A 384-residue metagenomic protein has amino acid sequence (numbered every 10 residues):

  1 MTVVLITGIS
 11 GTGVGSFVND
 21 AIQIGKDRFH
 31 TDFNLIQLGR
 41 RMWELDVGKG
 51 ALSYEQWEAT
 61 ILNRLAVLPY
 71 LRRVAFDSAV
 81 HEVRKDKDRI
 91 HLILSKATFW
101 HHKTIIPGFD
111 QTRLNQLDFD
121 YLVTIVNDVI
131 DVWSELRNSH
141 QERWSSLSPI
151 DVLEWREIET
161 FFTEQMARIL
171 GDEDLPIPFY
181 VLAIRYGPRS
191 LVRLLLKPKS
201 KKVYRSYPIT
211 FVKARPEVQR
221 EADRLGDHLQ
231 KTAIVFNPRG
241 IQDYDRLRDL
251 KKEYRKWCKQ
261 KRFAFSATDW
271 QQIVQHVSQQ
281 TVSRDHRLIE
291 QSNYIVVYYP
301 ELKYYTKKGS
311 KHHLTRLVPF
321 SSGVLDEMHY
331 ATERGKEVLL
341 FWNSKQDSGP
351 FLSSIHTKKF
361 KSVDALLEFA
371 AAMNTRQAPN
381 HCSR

Functional and structural regions predicted by a protein language model:
T2-T31, Q37-R41, R84-K87, T98-K103 (+2 more regions): Conserved catalytic or regulatory cores that recognize and/or transform ribose-phosphate-containing ligands
F33-N34, L38-I105, S266, Q271: ATP-dependent small-molecule kinase phosphotransfer cores that center on conserved nucleotide phosphate-binding segments
